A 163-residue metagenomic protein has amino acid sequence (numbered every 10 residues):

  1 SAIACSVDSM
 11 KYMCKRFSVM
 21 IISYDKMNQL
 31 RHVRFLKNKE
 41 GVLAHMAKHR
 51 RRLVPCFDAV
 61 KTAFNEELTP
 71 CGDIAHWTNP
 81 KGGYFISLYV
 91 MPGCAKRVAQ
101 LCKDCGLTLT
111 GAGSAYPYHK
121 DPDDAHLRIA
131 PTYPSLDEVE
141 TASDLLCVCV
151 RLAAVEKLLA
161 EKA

Functional and structural regions predicted by a protein language model:
S1-A163: PLP-dependent class I/II
